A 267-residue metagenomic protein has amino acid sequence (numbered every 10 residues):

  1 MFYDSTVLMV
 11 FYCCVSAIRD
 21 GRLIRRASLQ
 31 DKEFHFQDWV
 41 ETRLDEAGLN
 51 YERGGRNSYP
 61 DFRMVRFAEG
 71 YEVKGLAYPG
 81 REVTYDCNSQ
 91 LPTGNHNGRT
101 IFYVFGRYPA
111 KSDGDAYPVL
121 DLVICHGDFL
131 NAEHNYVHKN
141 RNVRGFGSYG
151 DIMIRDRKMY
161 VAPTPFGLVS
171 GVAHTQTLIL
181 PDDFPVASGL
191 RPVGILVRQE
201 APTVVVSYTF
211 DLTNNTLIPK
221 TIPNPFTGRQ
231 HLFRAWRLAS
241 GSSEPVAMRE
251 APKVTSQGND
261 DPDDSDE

Functional and structural regions predicted by a protein language model:
M1-S58, E69, G75-E267: Nucleic-acid endonuclease domains
F62-F67: Active-site beta-strand termini and strand-to-loop segments that position acidic
